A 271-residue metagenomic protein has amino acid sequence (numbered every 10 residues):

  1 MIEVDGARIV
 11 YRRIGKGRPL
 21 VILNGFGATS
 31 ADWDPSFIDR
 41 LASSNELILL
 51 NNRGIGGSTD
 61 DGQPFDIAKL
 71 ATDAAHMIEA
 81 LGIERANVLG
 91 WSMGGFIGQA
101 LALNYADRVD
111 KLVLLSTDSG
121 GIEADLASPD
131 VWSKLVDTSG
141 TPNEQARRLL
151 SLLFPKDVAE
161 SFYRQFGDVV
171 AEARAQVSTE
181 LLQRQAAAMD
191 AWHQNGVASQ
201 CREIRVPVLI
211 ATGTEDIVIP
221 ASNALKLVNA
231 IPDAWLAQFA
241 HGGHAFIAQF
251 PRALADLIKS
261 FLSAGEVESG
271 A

Functional and structural regions predicted by a protein language model:
A7-T59: Conserved HGGG/HGGXW glycine-rich cap/lid loop of the alpha/beta-hydrolase fold
I48-L89, D256: Active-site loop/oxyanion-hole signature of alpha/beta-hydrolase fold enzymes
G90, G94, G98: Gly/Ala-rich beta-loop-alpha elbow adjacent to hydrolase catalytic centers
L103, D110-G140: Flexible "cap/lid" loop of the alpha/beta hydrolase fold
E123, E144-N195, S199-Q200: Conserved alpha/beta-hydrolase catalytic His-Asp/Glu region
I204, I210-T212: Short beta-strand/loop motif that positions the catalytic acidic residue of the alpha/beta-hydrolase fold
E215-I219: Acidic catalytic loop of the alpha/beta-hydrolase fold
A234-A271: Catalytic active-site module of serine/aspartate enzymes centered on a nucleophile-bearing elbow/loop
